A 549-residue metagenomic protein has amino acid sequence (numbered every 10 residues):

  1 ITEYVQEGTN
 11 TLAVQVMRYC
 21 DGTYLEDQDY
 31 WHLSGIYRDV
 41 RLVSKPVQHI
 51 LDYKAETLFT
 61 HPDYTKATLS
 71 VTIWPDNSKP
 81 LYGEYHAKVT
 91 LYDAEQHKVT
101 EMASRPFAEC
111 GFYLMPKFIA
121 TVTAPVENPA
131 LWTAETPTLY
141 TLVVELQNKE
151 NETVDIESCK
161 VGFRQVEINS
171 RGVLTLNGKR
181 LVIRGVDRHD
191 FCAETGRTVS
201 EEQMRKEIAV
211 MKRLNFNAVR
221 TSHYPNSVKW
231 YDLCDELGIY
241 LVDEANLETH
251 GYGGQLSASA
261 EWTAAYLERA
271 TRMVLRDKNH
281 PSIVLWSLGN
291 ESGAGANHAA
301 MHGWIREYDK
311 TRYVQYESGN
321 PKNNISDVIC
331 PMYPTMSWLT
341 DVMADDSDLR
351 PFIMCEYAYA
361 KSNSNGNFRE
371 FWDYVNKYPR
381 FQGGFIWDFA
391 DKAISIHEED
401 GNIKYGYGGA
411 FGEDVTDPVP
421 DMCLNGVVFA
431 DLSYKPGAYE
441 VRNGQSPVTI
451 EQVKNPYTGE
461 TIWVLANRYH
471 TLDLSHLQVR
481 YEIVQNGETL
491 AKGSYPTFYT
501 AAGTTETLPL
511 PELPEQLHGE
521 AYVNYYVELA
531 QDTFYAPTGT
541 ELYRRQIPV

Functional and structural regions predicted by a protein language model:
I1-V228, L233, L237-L241, R269 (+5 more regions): Secreted/periplasmic carbohydrate-active enzymes, especially glycoside hydrolases
I208-M211, A218-V427, P436: Substrate-binding/catalytic cleft of secreted carbohydrate-active enzymes, primarily glycoside hydrolases
